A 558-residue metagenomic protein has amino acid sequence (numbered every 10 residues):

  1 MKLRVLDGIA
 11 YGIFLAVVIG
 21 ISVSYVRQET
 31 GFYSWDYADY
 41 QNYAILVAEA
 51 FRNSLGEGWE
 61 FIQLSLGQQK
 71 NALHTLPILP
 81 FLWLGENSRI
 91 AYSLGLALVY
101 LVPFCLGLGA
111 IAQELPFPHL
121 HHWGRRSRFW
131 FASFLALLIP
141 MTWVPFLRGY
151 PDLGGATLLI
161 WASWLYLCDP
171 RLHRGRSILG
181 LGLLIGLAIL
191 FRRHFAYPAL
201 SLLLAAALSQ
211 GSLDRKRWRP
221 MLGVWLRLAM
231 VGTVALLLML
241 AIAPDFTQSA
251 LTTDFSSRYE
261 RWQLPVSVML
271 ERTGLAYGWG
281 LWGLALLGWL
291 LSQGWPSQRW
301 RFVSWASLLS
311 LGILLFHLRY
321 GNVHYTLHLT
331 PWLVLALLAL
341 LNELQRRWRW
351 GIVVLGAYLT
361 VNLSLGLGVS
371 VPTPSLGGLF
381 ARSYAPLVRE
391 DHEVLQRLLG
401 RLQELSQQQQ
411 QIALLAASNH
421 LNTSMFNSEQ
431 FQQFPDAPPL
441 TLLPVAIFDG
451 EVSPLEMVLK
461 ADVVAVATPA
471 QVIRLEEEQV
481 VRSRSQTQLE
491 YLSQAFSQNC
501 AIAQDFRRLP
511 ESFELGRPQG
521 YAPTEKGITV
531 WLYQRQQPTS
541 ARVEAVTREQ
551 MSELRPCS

Functional and structural regions predicted by a protein language model:
Y11, W123-R126, R227-T233, W295-R301 (+1 more regions): Signature aromatic-anchored transmembrane alpha helix within multi-pass, membrane-resident enzymes that catalyze glycan
R27-A38, F51-L76, I90, R272-A276: Membrane-proximal lumenal/periplasmic loop motifs of glycosylation machinery
L46, L187-F191, P198-W300, L309-R319: Transmembrane-lumen/periplasm boundary regions of multi-pass, lipid-linked membrane glycan transferases
Q68-L79, L84-L106, P145, G149 (+1 more regions): Loop-to-helix entry region of an early transmembrane alpha helix in multi-pass inner-membrane enzymes
I90-H122, W161, L287-Q293: Transmembrane-helix motifs of polytopic, lipid-linked glycan transferases
H122-W123, I160-I178, A188, S292-W295 (+1 more regions): Membrane-interface transmembrane helices that cradle and orient dolichyl/undecaprenyl
M141-G154, N322: Short acidic/glycine- and proline-prone juxtamembrane loop motifs at membrane-interface regions of multi-pass membrane
L355-H420: Membrane-embedded, lumen/periplasm-facing catalytic core of multi-pass transferases that use lipid-linked donors
